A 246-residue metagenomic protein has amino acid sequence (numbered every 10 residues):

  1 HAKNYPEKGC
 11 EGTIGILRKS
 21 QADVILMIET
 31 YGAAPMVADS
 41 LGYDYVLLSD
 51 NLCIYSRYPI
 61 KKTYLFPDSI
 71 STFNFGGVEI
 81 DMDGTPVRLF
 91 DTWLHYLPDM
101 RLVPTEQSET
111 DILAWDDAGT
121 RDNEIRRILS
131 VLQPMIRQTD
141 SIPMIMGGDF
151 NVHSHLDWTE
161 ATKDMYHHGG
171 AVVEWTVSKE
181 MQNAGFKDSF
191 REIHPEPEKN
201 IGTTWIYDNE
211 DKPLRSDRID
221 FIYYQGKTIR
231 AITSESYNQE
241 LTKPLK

Functional and structural regions predicted by a protein language model:
H1, T30, L94, D149-F150: Active-site metal-binding loops of divalent metal-dependent hydrolases
H1-L41, P86, D217: N-terminal, active-site-proximal structural segment of metallo-dependent hydrolase catalytic domains
A2-N4, A22-M27, D111-G119, M165-H168: Second-shell loop/turn segments in exported
D23-V24, E109-I112, P143-I145, F221: Short, Asp-centered acidic motifs that coordinate Mg2+ and/or phosphate in catalytic or ligand-binding sites
V24-V103, S236-Y237: Structured beta-strand-rich core segments of catalytic domains in phosphoester-bond hydrolases
D99-G119, A161: A solvent-exposed, charged loop/short amphipathic helix patch at secondary-structure junctions
D117-F150: His/acidic metal-ligating clusters that form di-metal
P134-M144, V152-K246: Metal-dependent phosphoester-hydrolase catalytic domains
